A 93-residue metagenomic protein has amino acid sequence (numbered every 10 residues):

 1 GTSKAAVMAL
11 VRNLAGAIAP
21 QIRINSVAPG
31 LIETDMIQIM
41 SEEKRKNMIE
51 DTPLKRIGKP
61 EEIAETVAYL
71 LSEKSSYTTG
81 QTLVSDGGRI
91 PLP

Functional and structural regions predicted by a protein language model:
S3, V11: Active-site helix of classical SDR
R12-P20, S76: Alpha-helical segment proximal to the catalytic Tyr-Lys
N25-I39: Short, flexible catalytic-loop segment of classical short-chain dehydrogenase/reductase
Q38-T52: A short C-terminal helix-loop "cap" of Rossmann-like NAD(P)-dependent dehydrogenase/epimerase domains
T52-I63: A conserved structural motif in NAD(P)-dependent oxidoreductases
A64-S76: Alpha-helical substrate-binding/gating segment
A68, T79-P93: Short C-terminal tail/terminal secondary-structure segment of NAD(P)H-dependent dehydrogenase/reductase domains
